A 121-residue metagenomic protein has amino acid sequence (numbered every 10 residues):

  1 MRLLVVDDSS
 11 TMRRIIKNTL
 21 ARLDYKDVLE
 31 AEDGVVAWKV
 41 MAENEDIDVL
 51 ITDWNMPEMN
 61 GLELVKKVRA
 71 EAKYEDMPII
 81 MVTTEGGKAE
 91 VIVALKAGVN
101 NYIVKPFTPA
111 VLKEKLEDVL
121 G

Functional and structural regions predicted by a protein language model:
S10-L29: Two-component/phosphorelay signaling modules centered on CheY-like receiver
E30-V49: Acidic, metal-coordinating helix/loop segments flanking the phosphotransfer/catalytic sites of two-component signaling
I51-D53: Active-site T/S-Asp motif of two-component receiver
M56: Receiver (REC) domain active-site loop signature in two-component systems and cognate sites in sensor histidine kinases
F107-L116: C-terminal output helix
